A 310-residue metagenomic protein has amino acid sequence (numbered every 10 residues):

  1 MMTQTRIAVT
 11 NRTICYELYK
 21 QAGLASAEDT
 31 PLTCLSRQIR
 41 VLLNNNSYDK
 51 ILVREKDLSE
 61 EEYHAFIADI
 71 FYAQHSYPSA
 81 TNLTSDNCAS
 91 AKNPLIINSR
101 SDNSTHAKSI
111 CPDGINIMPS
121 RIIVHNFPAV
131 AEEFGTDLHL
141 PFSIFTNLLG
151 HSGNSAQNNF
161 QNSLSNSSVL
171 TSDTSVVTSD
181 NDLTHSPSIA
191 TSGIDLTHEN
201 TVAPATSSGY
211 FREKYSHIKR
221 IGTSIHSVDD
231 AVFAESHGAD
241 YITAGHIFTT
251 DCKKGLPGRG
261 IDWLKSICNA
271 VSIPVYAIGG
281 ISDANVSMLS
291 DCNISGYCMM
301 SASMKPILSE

Functional and structural regions predicted by a protein language model:
M1-P78, G114-H139, T201-P204, R212-Y241 (+3 more regions): Conserved N-terminal beta1-alpha1 strand-loop-helix module at the mouth
Y19-T33, Y72-S120, S143-H217: Intrinsically disordered, low-complexity terminal tails and inter-domain linkers enriched for S/T/G/P/D/E
F142-G150, T243-G255, M288-E310: Glycine-rich phosphate-binding active-site loops on the catalytic face of alpha/beta enzymes
T249, S282-D283: Nucleotide-sugar-dependent glycosyltransferase donor-binding/catalytic pocket residues
V271-I273: Short acidic, glycine/proline-enriched helix-loop-strand junctions
Y276-I281, M300-S301: Glycine-rich beta-strand-to-loop/alpha-helix junction loops that act as flexible
